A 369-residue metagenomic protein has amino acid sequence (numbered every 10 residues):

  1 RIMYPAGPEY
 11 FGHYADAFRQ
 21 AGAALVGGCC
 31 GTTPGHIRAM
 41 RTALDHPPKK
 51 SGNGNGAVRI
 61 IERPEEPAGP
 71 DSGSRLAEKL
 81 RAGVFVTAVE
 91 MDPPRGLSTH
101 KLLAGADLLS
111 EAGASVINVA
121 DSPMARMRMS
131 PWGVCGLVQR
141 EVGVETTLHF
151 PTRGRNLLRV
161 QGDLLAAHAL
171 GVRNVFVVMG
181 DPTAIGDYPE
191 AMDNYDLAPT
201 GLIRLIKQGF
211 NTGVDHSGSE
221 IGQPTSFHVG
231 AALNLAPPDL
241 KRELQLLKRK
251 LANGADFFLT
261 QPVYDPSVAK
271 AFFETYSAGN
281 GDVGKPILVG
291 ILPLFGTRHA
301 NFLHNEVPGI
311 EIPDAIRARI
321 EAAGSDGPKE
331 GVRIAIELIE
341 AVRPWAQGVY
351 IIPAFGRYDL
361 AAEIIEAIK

Functional and structural regions predicted by a protein language model:
R1-K369: Domain-level signal for soluble alpha/beta catalytic cores
